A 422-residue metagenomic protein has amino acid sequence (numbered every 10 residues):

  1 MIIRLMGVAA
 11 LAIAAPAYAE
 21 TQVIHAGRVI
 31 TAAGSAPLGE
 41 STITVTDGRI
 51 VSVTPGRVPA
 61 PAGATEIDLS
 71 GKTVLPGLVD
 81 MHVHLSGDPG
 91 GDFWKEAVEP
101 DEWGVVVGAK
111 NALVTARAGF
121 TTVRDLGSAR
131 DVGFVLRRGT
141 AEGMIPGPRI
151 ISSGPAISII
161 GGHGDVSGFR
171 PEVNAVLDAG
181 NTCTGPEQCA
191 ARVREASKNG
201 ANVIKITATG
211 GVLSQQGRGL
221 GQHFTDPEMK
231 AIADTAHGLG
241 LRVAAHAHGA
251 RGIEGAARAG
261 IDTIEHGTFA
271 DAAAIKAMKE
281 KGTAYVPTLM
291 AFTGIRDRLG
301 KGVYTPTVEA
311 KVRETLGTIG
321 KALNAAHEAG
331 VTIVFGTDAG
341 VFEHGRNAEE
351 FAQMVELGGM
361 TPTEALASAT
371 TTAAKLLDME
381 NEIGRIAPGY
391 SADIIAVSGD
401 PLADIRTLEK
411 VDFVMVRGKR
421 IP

Functional and structural regions predicted by a protein language model:
G27, L38, A369-T371, K375 (+1 more regions): C-terminal cap of metal-dependent C-N hydrolases
V29, A33-L75: Histidine-rich, glycine-flanked metal-binding segment
K72-M144, I159-S167, P227, R251 (+1 more regions): Metal-associated gating/positioning segment near the N- to mid-region
S86-G104, A116, I160-D178, V212-D226 (+1 more regions): Active-site gating loops and adjacent loop-to-helix segments of metal-dependent hydrolytic enzymes
P89-F93, G133, S214-Q216, I253-A259 (+5 more regions): Histidine/acidic-residue-rich catalytic or RNA/ligand-binding cores of hydrolases and nuclease-related proteins
V98, G238, R242, Y304-T307 (+1 more regions): His/Asp/Glu-enriched, well-ordered alpha-helical/loop segment that forms or immediately abuts the divalent-metal
G108-V132, P146-A156, A201-S214, R242 (+3 more regions): Divalent metal-dependent hydrolysis catalytic cores, especially in the metallo-beta-lactamase
R138-A156, L220-A245, G282, V286-M290: Alpha-helix-loop-beta-strand connector modules within alpha/beta enzyme cores
